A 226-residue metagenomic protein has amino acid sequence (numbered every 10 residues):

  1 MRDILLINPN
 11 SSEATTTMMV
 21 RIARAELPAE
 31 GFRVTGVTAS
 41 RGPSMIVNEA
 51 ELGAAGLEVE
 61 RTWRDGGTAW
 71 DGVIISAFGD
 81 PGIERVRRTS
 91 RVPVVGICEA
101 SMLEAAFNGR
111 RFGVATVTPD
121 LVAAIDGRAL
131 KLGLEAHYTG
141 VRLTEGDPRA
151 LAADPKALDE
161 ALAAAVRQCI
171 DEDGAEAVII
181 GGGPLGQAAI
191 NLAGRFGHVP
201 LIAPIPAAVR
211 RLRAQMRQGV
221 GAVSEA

Functional and structural regions predicted by a protein language model:
M1-E58, V117-A157: N-terminal glycine-rich anion-binding loop in soluble enzyme alpha/beta folds
G36-V37, I74-I75, V94-I97, I180 (+1 more regions): General beta-strand structural signal in soluble alpha/beta enzymes
E49, G53-A69, E160-A175: Short, well-structured alpha-helical segments in soluble
A55-T89, G182-Q187: Beta-alpha junction/loop-to-helix N-cap segments that form part of ligand/metal-binding clefts
A55-V59, V114-A124, A161-A164, G219-A226: A polyampholytic, Gly/Pro-enriched intrinsically disordered region
I75, G79-I83, A164-F196, A208-L212: Hydrophobic alpha-helical
R87-N108, A193-L212: Short, acidic/small-residue loops that bind anionic groups at enzyme active sites
I205-A226: Glycine-rich phosphate-binding/hydrolytic loop that grips phosphoryl groups
